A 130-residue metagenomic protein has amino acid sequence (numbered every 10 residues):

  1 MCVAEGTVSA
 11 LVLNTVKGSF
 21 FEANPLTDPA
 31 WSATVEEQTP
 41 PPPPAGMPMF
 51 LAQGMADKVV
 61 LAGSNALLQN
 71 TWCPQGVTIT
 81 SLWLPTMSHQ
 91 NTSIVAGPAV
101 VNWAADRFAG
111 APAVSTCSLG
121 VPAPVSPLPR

Functional and structural regions predicted by a protein language model:
M1-P40: Accessory cap/linker subdomain of secreted extracellular hydrolases
E22, M55-D57, P85-S88: Acidic beta-to-alpha connecting loop that harbors the catalytic carboxylate
P25, P29, A62, I94: Electropositive phosphate-/nucleotide-binding environments in soluble metabolic enzymes
A33, A66-R130: C-terminal catalytic histidine-bearing segment of alpha/beta-hydrolase fold enzymes
P41-A45, Q75: A structural signal for short secondary-structure junctions
P44, K58-S64, T92: Conserved alpha/beta-hydrolase "acid-adjacent" motif
A45, F50-D57: Short beta-strand/loop motif that positions the catalytic acidic residue of the alpha/beta-hydrolase fold
M47-P48, L61-T71: Short alpha-helix in the alpha/beta-hydrolase fold that links the catalytic acid
